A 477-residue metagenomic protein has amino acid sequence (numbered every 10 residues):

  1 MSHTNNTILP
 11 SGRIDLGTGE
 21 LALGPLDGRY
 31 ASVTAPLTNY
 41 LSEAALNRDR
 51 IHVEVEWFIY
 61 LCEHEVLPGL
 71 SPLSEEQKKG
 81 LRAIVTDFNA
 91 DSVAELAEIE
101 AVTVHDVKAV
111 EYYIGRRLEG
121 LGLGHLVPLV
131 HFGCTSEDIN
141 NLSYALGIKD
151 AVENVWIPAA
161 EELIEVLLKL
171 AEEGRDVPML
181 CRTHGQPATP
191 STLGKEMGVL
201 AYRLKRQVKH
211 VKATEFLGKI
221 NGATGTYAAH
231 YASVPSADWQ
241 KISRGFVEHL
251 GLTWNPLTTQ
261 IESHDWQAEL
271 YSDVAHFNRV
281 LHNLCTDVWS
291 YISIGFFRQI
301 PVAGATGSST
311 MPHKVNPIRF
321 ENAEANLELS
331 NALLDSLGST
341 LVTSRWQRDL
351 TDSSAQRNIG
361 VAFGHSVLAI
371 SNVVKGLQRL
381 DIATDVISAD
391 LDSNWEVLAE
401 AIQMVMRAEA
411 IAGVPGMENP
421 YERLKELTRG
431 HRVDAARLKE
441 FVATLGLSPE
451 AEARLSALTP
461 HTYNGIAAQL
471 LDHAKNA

Functional and structural regions predicted by a protein language model:
S2-D49, I99-V104, G295-F297, S308-A477: Glycine-rich cofactor/substrate-binding loops
S2-Y227, V234-G245, G307, F320 (+4 more regions): A helix-coil-helix interface module used to build multimeric assemblies and to scaffold catalytic/cofactor sites
W57-L61, Y113, R117, V166 (+16 more regions): Generic, well-ordered alpha-helical scaffold segments in large soluble proteins
L70-G80, A159-E162, V166, Y291-I292 (+2 more regions): Short alpha-helical "patches" and their helix-cap loops
V107, N141-I157, E172, P178-T343 (+3 more regions): Charged, flexible cofactor/metal-binding loops and thiol motifs
E119, L123, G251, A410-V414: Residue-level recognition of short, structured coil/turn motifs that connect secondary structure elements
